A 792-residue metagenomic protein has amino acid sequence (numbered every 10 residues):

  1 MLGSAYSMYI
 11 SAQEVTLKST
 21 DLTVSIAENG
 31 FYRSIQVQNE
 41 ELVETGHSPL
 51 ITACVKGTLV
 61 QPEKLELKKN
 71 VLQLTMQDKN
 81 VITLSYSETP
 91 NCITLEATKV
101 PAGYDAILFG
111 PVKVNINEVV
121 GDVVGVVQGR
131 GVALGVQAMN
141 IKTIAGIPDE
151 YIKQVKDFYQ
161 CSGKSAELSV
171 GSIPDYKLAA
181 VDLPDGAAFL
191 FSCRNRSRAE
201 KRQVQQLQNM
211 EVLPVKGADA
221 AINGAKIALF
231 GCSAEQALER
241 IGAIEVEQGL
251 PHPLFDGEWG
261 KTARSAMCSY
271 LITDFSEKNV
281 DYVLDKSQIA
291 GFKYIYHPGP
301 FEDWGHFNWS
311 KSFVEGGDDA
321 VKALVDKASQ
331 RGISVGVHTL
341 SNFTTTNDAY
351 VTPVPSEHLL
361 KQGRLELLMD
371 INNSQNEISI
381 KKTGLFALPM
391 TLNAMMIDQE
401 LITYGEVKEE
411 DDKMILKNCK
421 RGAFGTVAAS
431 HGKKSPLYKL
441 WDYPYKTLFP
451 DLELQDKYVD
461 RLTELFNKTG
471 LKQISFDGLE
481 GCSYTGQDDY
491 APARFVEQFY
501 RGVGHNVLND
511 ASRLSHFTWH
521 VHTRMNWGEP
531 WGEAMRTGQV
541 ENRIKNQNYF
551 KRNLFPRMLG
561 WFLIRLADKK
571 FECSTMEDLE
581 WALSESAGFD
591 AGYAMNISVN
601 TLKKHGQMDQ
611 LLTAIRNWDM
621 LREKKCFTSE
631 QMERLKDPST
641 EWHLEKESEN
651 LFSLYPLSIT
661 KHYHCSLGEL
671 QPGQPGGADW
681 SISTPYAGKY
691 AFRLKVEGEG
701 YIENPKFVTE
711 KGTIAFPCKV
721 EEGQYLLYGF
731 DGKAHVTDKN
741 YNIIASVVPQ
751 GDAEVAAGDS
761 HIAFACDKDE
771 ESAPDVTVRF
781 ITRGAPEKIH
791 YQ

Functional and structural regions predicted by a protein language model:
L17-I295, K327, S334-V335, K472-Q473 (+5 more regions): Carbohydrate-recognition beta-sandwich/jelly-roll modules in extracellular/periplasmic carbohydrate-active proteins
N29, I82-C92, D105-V120, L385-E400 (+1 more regions): Extended Gly/Ser/Thr-rich low-complexity repeat segments, especially those forming or decorating extracellular
Q236-F255, Q288-Y296, A320-G363, G432-K433 (+2 more regions): Glycine-rich, aromatic-flanked loop segments that form ligand/cofactor-binding clefts across common enzyme folds
D256-R364, W441-V459, T463, T469-G486 (+1 more regions): Aromatic-lined carbohydrate-binding/catalytic grooves of carbohydrate-active enzymes
V321-T345, Y350, H358-L365, E585 (+1 more regions): Carbohydrate-binding surfaces of carbohydrate-active enzymes
S341-A428: Autoprocessing Asn-cyclization modules and mimics
T346, Y350-R364, L440-K457, Y500-L602: Glycan-recognition surfaces
R421-A429, K433, T684-Q792: Intrinsically disordered, low-complexity segments enriched in serine, threonine, and glycine
